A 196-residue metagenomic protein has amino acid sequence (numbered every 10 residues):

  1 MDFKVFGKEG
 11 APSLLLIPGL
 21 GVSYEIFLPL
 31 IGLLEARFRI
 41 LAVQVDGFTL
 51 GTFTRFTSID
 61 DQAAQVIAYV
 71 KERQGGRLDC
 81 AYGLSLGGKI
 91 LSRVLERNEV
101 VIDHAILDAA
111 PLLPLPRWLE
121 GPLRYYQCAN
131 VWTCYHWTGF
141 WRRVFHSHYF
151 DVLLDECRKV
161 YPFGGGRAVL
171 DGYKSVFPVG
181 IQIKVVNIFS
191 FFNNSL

Functional and structural regions predicted by a protein language model:
K4-T52: Conserved HGGG/HGGXW glycine-rich cap/lid loop of the alpha/beta-hydrolase fold
S13, R39, L78-C80, I102-H104: Structural signature of beta-strand start/N-cap positions in the alpha/beta core of ABC transporter nucleotide-binding
P29, R93-R97: Active-site signature of alpha/beta-hydrolase-fold catalytic machinery across serine- and Asp/Cys-nucleophile hydrolases
L41-Y82: Active-site loop/oxyanion-hole signature of alpha/beta-hydrolase fold enzymes
G83-L91: Gly/Ala-rich beta-loop-alpha elbow adjacent to hydrolase catalytic centers
E96, I102-W132: Flexible "cap/lid" loop of the alpha/beta hydrolase fold
R117, T133-V185: Conserved alpha/beta-hydrolase catalytic His-Asp/Glu region
V185-F189, N193-L196: Short beta-strand/loop motif that positions the catalytic acidic residue of the alpha/beta-hydrolase fold
